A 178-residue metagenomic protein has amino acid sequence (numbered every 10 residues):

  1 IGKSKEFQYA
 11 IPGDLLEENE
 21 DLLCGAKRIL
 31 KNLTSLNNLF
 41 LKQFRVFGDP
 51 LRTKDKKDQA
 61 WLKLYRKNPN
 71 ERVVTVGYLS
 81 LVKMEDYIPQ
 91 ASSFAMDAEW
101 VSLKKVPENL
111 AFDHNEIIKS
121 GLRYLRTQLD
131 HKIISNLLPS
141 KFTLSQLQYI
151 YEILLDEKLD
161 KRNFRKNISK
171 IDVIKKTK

Functional and structural regions predicted by a protein language model:
I1, K176-K178: Short, intrinsically disordered, charge-balanced linker/junction segments flanking boundaries in proteins
I1-F40, F44-R52, R126-Y149, I153: Conserved Nudix-box catalytic region and its N-terminal flanking loop in Nudix hydrolases and closely related
F40-F44, R162, K178: Residue-level detector of family-conserved "landmark" positions at structurally sensitive sites
L51-D86, L122: Active-site-adjacent beta-strand/loop module that shapes the phosphate/pyrophosphate-binding cleft
W61-L64, V101-K105, H131-I133: Short acidic, glycine/Ser/Thr-rich loop/turn "cap" segments at secondary-structure junctions
Y65-K67, E85-P89, H131-L138: Short helix-to-loop capping/linker segments positioned immediately adjacent to catalytic or ligand/cofactor-binding
T75-M84, I88-L125, S140-S145, N163-S169: NUDIX/MutT-family hydrolases
K158-K176: Charge-enriched amphipathic alpha-helical scaffolds
